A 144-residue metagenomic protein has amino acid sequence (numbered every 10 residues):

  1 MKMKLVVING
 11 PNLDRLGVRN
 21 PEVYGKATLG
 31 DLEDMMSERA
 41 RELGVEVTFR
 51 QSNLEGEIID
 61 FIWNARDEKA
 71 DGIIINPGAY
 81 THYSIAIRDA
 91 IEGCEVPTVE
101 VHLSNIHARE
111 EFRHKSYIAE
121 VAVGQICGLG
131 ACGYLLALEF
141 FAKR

Functional and structural regions predicted by a protein language model:
K2-V6: Extreme N-terminal starter segment of soluble prokaryotic enzymes
P11-L13, G78-T81, S104-I106: Short glycine-rich anion-binding loops that position phosphate/pyrophosphate groups of nucleotides and phosphorylated
L16-G30: Glycine- and acidic-residue-enriched helix-capping/strand-helix junction motifs
G17-V18, S84-A86, R109-E111: Short glycine-/acidic-enriched loop or helix-start segments at secondary-structure transitions that form or flank
E33, S37-R50: Short beta-strand elements in bilobed, periplasmic/extracellular small-molecule ligand-binding domains
F49, V99, A108-R144: Short, glycine-/small-residue-rich phosphate/pyrophosphate-handling segment
Q51-E95: N-terminal small/polar loop signature for handling phosphorylated ligands or for N-terminal nucleophile
R88-E100, S104, S116-A119: Glycine/small-residue-rich loop that forms an oxyanion/phosphate-binding "nest" at active or ligand-binding sites
